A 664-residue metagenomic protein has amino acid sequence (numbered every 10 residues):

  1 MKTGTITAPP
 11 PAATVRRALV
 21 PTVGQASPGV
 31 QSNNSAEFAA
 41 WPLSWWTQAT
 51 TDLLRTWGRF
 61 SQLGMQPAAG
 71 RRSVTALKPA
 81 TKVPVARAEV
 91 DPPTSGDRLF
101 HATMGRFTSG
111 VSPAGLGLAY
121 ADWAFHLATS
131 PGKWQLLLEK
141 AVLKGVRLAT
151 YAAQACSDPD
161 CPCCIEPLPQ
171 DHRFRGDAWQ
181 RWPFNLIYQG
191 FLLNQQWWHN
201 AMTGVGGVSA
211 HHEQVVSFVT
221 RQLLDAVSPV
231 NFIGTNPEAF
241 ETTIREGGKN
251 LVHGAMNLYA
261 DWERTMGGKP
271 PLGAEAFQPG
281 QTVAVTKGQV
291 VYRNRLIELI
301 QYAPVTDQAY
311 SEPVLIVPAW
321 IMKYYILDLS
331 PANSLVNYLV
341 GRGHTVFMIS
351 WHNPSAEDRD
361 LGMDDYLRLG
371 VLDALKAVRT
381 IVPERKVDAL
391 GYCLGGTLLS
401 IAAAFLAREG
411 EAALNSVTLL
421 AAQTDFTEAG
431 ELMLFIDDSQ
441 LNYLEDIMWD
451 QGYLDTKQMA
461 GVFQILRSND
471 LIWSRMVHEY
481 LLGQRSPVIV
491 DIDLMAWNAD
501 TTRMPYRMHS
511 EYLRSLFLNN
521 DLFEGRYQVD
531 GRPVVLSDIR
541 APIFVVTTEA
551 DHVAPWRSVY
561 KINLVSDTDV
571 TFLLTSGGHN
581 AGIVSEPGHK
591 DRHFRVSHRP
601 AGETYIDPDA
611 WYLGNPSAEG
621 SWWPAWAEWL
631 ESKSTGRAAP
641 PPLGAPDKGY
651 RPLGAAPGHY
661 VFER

Functional and structural regions predicted by a protein language model:
M1-I300, P304, A309-S311, M322 (+7 more regions): Amphipathic, low-complexity, repeat-rich surface-exposed segments
N194, W198, M202-A255, Y259 (+4 more regions): Alpha/beta-hydrolase-fold enzymes
D328-V346: Short amphipathic alpha-helix adjacent to the substrate-entry channel of hydrolases
D358-I381: Alpha/beta-hydrolase active-site loop
V378-L394: Alpha/beta-hydrolase fold nucleophile elbow
L513, I562, D567-T604: Catalytic histidine neighborhood in serine/cysteine hydrolases with alpha/beta-hydrolase-type architecture
V545-T547, D551: Short beta-strand/loop motif that positions the catalytic acidic residue of the alpha/beta-hydrolase fold
H552-S558: Conserved alpha/beta-hydrolase "acid-adjacent" motif
